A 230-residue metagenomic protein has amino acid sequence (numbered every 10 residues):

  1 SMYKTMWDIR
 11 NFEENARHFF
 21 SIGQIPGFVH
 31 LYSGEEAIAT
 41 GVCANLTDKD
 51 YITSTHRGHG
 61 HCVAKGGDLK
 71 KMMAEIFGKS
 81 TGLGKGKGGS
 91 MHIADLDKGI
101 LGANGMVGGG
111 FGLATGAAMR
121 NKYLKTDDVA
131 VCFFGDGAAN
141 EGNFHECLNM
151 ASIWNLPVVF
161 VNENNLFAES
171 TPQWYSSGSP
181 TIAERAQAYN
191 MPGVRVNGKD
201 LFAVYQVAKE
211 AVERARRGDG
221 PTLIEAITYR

Functional and structural regions predicted by a protein language model:
K4-F20: N-terminal glycine-rich anion-binding loops that anchor highly charged ligand groups
E14, Q24-W154, P172-G178, A183 (+1 more regions): Cofactor-binding active-site loop characterized by glycine-rich and histidine/acidic residues
N15-R17, A130, D219-L223: Flexible, glycine/charged-enriched surface loops at secondary-structure junctions
F133, F160-V161: Residue-level marker for buried hydrophobic side chains located in beta-strands that build the well-ordered beta-sheet
L156-P157, D219: Loop/turn elements at helix/coil->beta-strand transitions in domains of secreted/extracellular proteins
N162-R230: Thiamine diphosphate
